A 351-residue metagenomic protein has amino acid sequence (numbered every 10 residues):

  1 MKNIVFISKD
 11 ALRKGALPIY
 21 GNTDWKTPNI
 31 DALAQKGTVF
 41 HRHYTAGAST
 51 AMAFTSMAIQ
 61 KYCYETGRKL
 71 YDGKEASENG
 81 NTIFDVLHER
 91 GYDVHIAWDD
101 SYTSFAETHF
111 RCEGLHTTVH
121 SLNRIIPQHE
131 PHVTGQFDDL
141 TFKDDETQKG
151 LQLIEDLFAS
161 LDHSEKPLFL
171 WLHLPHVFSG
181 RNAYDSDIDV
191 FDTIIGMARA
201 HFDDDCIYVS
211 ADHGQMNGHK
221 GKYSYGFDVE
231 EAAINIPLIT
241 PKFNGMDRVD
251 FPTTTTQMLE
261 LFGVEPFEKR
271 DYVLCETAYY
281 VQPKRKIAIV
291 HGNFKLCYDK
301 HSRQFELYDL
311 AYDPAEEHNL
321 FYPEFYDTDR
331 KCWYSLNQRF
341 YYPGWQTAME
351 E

Functional and structural regions predicted by a protein language model:
M1-E351: Catalytic domains that recognize anionic headgroups
